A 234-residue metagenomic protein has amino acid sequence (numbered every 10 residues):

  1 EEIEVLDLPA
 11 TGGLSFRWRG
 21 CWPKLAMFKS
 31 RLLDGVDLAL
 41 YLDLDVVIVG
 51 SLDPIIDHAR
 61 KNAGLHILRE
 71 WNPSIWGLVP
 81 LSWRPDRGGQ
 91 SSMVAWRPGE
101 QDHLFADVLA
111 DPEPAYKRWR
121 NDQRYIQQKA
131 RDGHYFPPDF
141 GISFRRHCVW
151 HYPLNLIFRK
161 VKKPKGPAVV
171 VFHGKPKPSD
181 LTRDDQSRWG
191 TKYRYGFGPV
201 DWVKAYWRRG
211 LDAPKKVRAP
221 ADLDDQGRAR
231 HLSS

Functional and structural regions predicted by a protein language model:
E1-G35: Active-site-proximal specificity loops/subdomain of glycosyltransferases
L14-F16, L78-R84, L156-F158: Short, P/G- and charge-enriched loop/turn segments at secondary-structure junctions
A39: Short aromatic/hydrophobic "clamp" motif used to bind/position activated sugar donors
D43-V47: The conserved acidic donor/metal-binding loop of glycosyltransferases
I48-D86: Conserved donor-nucleotide/metal-binding helix-loop-beta segment in metal-dependent transferases, i.e., the alpha-helix
A59, D86-G88, K160-K165: Extracellular/periplasmic catalytic domains that process cell-envelope and extracellular macromolecules
L81-R97: Conserved core of the sugar-phosphate nucleotidyltransferase
W96-S234: A glycosyltransferase accessory/donor-loop signature
